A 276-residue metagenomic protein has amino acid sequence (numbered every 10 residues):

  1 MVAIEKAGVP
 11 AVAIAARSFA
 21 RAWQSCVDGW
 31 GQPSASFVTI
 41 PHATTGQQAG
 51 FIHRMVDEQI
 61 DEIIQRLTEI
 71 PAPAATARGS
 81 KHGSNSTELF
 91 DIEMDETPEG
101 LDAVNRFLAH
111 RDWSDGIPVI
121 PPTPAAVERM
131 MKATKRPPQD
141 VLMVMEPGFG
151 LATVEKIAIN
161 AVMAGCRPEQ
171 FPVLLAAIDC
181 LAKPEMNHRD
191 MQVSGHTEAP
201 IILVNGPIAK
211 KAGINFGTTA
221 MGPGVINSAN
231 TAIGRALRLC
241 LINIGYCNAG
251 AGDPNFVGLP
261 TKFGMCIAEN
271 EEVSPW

Functional and structural regions predicted by a protein language model:
M1-C26, F37-T39: Short, acidic/small-residue loops that bind anionic groups at enzyme active sites
E5-A7, F37-T44, A212-G222: Acidic/polar active-site rim loop that often engages polyanionic ligands
P10-I14, T45-R54, T219-T231, L239: Flexible, glycine/proline-enriched loop segments at strand-loop-helix junctions that form or flank small-ligand binding
D28-S34: Short, hinge-like loop/turn segments at secondary-structure boundaries
P41-T76: A charged, well-structured terminal subsegment
G79-S84: Active-site loops and adjacent core secondary-structure elements that bind or stabilize anionic groups
N85-W276: Non-transmembrane, aqueous-exposed alpha-helical and coiled segments at domain scale
